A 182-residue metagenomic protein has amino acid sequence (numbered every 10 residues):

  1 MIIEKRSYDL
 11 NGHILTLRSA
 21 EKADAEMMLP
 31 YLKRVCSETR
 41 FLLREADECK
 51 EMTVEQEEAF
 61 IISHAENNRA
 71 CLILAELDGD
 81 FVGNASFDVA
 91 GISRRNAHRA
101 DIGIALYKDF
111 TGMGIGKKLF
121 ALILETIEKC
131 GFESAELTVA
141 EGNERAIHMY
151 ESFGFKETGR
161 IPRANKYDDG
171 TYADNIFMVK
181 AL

Functional and structural regions predicted by a protein language model:
M1-E48: A short, well-structured alpha-helix characteristic of acyl/acetyltransferase catalytic modules
M1-N11, I161, G170-L182: Terminal substrate-recognition subdomain of acyl/acetyltransferases
H13-L15, D78-N84, A173: Glycine-rich phosphate/pyrophosphate-binding loop shared by adenosine-nucleotide-utilizing enzymes
C49-H98, G103-D109, A181-L182: Acetyl-CoA-dependent GNAT
L74, S86, D101-A105, G114 (+3 more regions): Conserved beta-strand segments that form the floor/walls of ligand-binding pockets within enzyme and binding domains
F110, G114-L122: Conserved acetyl-CoA pyrophosphate-binding loop and the N-cap/start of the following alpha-helix in GNAT-like
F120, I127-T138: Conserved GNAT acetyl-CoA-binding A-motif
E136-V139, E151, K156-T171: Conserved catalytic-core motifs of GNAT/GCN5-like acyltransferases
